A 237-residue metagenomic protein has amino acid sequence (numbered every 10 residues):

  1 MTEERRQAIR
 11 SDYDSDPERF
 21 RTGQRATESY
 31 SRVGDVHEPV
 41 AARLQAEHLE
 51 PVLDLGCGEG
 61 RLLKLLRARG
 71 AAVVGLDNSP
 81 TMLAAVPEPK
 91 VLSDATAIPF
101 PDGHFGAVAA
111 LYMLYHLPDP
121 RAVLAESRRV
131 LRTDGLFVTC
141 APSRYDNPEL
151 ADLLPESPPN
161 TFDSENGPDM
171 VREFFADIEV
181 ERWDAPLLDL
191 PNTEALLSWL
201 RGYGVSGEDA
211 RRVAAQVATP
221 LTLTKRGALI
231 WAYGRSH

Functional and structural regions predicted by a protein language model:
M1-E47, R61: Conserved class I S-adenosyl-L-methionine
V33, E59-R61, P159-F162, R172-H237: Conserved Class I S-adenosyl-L-methionine
P51-A97: Class I SAM-dependent methyltransferase SAM/SAH-binding core
A109: A conserved beta-strand element that flanks and buttresses the S-adenosyl-L-methionine
Y112-H116: Short catalytic micro-motifs in class I SAM-dependent methyltransferases
R121-T133: A short glycine-rich, Lys/Arg-flanked "PGG" loop and its adjoining helix->strand segment in the class I
L136-F162: Conserved class I S-adenosyl-L-methionine
